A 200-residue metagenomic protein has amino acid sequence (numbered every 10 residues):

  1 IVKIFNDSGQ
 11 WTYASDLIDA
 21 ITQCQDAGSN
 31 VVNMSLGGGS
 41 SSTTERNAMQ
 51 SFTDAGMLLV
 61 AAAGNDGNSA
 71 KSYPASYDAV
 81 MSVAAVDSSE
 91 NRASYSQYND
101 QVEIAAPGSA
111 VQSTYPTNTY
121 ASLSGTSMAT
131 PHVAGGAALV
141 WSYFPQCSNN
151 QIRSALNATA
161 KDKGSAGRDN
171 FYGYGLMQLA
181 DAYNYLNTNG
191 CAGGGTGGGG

Functional and structural regions predicted by a protein language model:
V2-D7, T22, N30-V31, L58 (+3 more regions): Hydrolase catalytic cores
D7-Q10, G38-S40: Short, small-residue-enriched loops and turns at beta-alpha junctions that line or gate enzyme active sites
G9-D19: Structural motif
L17, D26-Y115, A129, R153-K161: Catalytic-core segments of hydrolase enzymes
N189-G200: Ser/Thr/Gly/Pro-rich low-complexity, disordered linker/stalk segments of secreted and cell-surface proteins
